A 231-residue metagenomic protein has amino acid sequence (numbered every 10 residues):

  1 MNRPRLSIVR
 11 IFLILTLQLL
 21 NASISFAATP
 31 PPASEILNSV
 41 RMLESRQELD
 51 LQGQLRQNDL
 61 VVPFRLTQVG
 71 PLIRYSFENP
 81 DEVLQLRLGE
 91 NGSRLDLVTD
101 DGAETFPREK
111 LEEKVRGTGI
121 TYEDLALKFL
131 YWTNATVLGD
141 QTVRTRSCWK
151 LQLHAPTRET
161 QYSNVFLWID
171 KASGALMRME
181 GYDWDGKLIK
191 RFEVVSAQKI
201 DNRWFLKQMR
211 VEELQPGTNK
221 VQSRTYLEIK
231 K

Functional and structural regions predicted by a protein language model:
M1-I8: N-terminal secretory signal peptides that target proteins for export/translocation
R10-A22: Bacterial N-terminal signal peptides
S23-A27: Sec/Tat signal peptide C-region and signal peptidase I cleavage site
A28-N38, M42-E48, E90-S163, D183-G186: Flexible, processing/modification-adjacent segments and terminal tails in exported/periplasmic/extracellular proteins
V40-R41, R65-Q68, V195-K199: Extended lipid/amphipathic-ligand handling interfaces
L49-G53, F64, I73-Y75, L95 (+3 more regions): One face of beta-strands
L51-L86: N-terminal, post-signal-peptide region of Sec/Tat-exported proteins
S147-K231: Gly/Pro-enriched, hydrophobic low-complexity segments that function as extracytoplasmic propeptides/linkers
